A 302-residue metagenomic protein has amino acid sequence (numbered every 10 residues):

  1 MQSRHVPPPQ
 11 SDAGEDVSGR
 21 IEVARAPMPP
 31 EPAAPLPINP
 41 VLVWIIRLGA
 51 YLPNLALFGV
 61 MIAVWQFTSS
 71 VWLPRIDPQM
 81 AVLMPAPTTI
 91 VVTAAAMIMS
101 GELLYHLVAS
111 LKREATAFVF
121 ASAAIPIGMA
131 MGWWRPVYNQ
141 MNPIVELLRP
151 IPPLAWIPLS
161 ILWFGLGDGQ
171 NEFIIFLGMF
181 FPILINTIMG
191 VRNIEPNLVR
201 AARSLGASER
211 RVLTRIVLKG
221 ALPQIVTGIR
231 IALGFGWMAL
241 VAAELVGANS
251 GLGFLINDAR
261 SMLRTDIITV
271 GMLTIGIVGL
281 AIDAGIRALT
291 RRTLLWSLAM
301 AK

Functional and structural regions predicted by a protein language model:
L36-S69: N-terminal signal-anchor/first transmembrane alpha helix
P37-R47, V71-F120: Periplasmic/extracellular loop-to-transmembrane helix junction in inner-membrane transport proteins
F67-R75, M129, Q140-P143, N186 (+4 more regions): Membrane-spanning helices that line or support transport/gating and their immediate boundary helices in channels
T116-V145: Transmembrane-helix boundary motif in ABC transporter permease subunits
R135, T269-K302: C-terminal transmembrane helix and the adjacent membrane-cytosol boundary/short C-terminal tail of inner/organellar
P143, N186-I231, L252, I256: Short cytoplasmic-facing helical segments at TM-TM junctions of multi-pass membrane proteins
E146-P182, M189-G190: Generic hydrophobic transmembrane alpha-helix motif, especially the helices
F173, L177, E209-A243, D266-V270 (+2 more regions): Transmembrane alpha-helices
